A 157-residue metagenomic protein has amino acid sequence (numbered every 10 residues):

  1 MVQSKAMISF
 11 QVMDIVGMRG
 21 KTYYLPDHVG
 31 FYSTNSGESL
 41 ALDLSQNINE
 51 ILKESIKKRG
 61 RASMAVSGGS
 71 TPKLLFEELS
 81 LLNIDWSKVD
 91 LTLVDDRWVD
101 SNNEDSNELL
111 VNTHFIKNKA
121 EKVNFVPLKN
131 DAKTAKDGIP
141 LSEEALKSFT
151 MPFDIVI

Functional and structural regions predicted by a protein language model:
V2-M64: N-terminal glycine-/serine-/threonine-rich phosphate-binding loop
Q11-H28, S87-I155: Ligand-binding beta-strand-loop-alpha-helix segment within the catalytic cores of soluble metabolic enzymes
S45, K73, E108: Short amphipathic alpha-helical segment that frequently serves as the phosphate-/nucleotide-binding helix
I51-S55, L79-L82, N118, L146-F149: Hydrophobic helix-cap positions at the C-terminus of alpha-helices in RecA-like/P-loop ATPase nucleotide-binding cores
I56-R59, N83-V89: Phosphate-handling active-site elements
V66-T71: Glycine-rich beta-strand-to-loop/alpha-helix junction loops that act as flexible
